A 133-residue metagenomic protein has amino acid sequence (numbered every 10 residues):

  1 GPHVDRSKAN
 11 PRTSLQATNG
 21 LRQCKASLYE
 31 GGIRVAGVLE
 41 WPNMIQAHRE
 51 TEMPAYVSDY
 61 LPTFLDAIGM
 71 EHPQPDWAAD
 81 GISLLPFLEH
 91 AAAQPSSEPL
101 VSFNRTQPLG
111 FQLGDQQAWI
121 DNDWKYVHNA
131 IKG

Functional and structural regions predicted by a protein language model:
H3-E30, I45-R49, M53, S58-G133: C-terminal cap/loop subdomain of S1 sulfatases and analogous C-terminal strand-loop tails that border
R34-V35: Catalytic cores of eukaryotic secretory-pathway lumenal/extracellular enzymes that build and remodel glycoconjugates
V38-E40: Short beta-strand-to-turn element immediately C-terminal to the catalytic PLP-Schiff-base lysine in fold type I
